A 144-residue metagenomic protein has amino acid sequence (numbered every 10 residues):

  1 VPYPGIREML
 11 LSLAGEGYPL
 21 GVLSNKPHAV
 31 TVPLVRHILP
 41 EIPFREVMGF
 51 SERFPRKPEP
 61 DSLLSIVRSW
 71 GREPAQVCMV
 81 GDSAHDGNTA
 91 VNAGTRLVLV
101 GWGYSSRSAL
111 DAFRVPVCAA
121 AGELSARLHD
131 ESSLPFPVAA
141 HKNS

Functional and structural regions predicted by a protein language model:
V1-L11, E16: Metal-dependent phosphoesterase signature
L11-A14, P27-H28, V32-S144: Asp-based, Mg2+/Mn2+-dependent phosphohydrolase catalytic module
